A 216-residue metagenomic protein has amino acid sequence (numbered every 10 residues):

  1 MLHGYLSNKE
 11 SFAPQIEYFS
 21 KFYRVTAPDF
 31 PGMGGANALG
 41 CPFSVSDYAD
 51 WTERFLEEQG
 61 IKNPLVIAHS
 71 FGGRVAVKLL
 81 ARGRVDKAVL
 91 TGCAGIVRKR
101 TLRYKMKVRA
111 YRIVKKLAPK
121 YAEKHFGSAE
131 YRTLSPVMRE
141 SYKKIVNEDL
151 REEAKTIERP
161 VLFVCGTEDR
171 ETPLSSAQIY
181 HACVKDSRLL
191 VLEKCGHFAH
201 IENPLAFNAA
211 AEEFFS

Functional and structural regions predicted by a protein language model:
M1-G35: Conserved HGGG/HGGXW glycine-rich cap/lid loop of the alpha/beta-hydrolase fold
A13, T26-I67, A209: Active-site loop/oxyanion-hole signature of alpha/beta-hydrolase fold enzymes
R74-L117: Flexible "cap/lid" loop of the alpha/beta hydrolase fold
R100-R159: Conserved alpha/beta-hydrolase catalytic His-Asp/Glu region
T156-I157, F163-C165, D169: Short beta-strand/loop motif that positions the catalytic acidic residue of the alpha/beta-hydrolase fold
R170-S176: Conserved alpha/beta-hydrolase "acid-adjacent" motif
H181-F198: Catalytic histidine neighborhood in serine/cysteine hydrolases with alpha/beta-hydrolase-type architecture
C195-N208: Catalytic histidine-centered segment of alpha/beta-hydrolase-like enzymes
